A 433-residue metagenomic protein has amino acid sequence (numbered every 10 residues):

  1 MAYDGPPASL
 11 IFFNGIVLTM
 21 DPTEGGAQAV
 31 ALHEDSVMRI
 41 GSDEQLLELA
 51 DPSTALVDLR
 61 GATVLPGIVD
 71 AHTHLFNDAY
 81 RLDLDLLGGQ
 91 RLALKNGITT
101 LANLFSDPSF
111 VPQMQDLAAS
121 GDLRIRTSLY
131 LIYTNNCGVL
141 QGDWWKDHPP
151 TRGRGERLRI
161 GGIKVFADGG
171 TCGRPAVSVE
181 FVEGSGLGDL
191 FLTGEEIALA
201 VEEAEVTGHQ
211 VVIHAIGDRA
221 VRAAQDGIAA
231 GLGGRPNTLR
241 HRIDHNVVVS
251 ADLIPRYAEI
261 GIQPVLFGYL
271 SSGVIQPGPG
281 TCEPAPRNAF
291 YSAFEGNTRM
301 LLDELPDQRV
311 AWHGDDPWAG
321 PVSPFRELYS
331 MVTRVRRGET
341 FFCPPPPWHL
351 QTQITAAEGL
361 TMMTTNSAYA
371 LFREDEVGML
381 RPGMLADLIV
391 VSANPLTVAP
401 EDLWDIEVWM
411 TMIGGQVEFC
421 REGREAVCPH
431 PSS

Functional and structural regions predicted by a protein language model:
M1-A50, P395-P400, Q416: N-terminal metal-binding scaffold of metallo-dependent hydrolase/deaminase domains
Y3, P112-R222, D226-A229, A251-D252 (+4 more regions): Metal-coordinating catalytic core of metallo-dependent amide/deamination hydrolases
P7-N14, L47-L87: Replace "His-x-His-based motif
L65-A71, N103-L104, D244-H245, A311-D315: Active-site neighborhood of phospho(di)ester-bond hydrolases with catalytic His/Asp-centered motifs
G67, H74, A79-T99, G170-L190 (+4 more regions): Active-site gating loops and adjacent loop-to-helix segments of metal-dependent hydrolytic enzymes
I68, I98, G208-Q210, I262 (+1 more regions): A structural motif
H72-F76, H214, H245: Histidine-centered divalent metal-coordination motifs
E202-V212, V221-H241, P255, L266-G268 (+3 more regions): His/Asp/Glu-enriched, well-ordered alpha-helical/loop segment that forms or immediately abuts the divalent-metal
